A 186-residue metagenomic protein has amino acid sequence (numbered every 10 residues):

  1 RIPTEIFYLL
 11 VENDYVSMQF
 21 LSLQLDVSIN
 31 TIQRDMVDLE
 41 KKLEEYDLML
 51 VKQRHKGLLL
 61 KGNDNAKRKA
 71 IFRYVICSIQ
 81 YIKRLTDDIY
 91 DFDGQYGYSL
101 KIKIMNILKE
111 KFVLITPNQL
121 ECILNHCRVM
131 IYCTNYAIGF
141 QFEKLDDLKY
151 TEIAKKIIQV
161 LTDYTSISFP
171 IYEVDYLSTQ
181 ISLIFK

Functional and structural regions predicted by a protein language model:
R1-K186: A cross-family "folded-core" feature that marks the main globular domain of proteins
